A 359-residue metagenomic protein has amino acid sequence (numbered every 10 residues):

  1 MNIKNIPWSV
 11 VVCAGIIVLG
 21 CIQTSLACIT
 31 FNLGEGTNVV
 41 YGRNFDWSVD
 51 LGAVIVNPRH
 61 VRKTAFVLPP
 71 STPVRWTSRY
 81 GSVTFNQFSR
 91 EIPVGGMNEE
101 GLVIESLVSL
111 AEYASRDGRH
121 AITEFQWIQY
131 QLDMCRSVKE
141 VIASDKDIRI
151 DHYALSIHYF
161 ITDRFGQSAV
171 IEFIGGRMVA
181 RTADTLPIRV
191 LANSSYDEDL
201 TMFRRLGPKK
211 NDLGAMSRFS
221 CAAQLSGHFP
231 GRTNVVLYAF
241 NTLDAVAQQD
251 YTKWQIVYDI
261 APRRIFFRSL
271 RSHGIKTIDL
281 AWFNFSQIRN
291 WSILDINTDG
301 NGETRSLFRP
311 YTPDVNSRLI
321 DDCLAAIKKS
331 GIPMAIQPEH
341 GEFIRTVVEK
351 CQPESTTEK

Functional and structural regions predicted by a protein language model:
N2-V11: Bacterial N-terminal signal peptides that target proteins for export
V11-C21: Bacterial N-terminal signal peptides
I22-A27: Sec/Tat signal peptide C-region and signal peptidase I cleavage site
I29-R90, G95, L107-D133, I157 (+1 more regions): C-terminal, well-structured catalytic/ligand-binding subdomain of enzymes
W127-D147: The feature marks the mature, well-folded catalytic cores of soluble enzymes
E140-F160, Q167: Secretory/export targeting leaders with adjacent low-complexity proregions
